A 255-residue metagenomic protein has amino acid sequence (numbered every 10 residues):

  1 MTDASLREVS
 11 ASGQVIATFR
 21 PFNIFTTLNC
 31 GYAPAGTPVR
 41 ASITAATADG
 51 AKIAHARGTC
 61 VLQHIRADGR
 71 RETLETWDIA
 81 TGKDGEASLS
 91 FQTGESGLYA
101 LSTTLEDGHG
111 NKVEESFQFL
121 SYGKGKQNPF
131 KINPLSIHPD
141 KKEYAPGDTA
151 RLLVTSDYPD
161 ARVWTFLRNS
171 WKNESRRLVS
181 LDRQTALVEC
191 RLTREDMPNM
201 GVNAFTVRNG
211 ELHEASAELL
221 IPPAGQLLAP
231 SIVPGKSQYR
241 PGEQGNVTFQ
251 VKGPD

Functional and structural regions predicted by a protein language model:
M1-D255: A structural signal for beta-strand and strand-to-loop patches characteristic of beta-rich domains
